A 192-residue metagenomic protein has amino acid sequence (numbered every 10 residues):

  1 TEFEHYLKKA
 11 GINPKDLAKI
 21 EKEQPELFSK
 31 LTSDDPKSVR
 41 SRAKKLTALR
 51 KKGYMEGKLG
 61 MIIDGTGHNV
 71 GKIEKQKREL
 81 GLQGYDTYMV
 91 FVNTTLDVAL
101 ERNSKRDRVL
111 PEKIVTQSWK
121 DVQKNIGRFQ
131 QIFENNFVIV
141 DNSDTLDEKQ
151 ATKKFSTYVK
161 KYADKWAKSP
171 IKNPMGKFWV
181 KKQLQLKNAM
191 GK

Functional and structural regions predicted by a protein language model:
T1-F3, V92-T94, D141-S143: Short loop/turn segments at strand-loop or loop-helix junctions that form parts of catalytic or ligand-binding pockets
T1-L59, G71: Conserved substrate/cofactor phosphate-moiety recognition/catalytic segment in nucleotide-dependent phosphotransferases
R42-E56, V70-K75, E112-Q131: PAPS-dependent sulfotransferase catalytic domain
G57-M61, D86-Y88: Loop/turn-to-beta-strand initiation segments
H68, G81-R102: Conserved phosphate-donor/acceptor-positioning beta-strand/loop module used by diverse small-molecule
E74-L80, S104: "Short basic amphipathic alpha-helical interaction patches in structured regions
L96-K192: Conserved GTP-binding G-domain of TRAFAC-class P-loop NTPases and closely related GTPase folds
